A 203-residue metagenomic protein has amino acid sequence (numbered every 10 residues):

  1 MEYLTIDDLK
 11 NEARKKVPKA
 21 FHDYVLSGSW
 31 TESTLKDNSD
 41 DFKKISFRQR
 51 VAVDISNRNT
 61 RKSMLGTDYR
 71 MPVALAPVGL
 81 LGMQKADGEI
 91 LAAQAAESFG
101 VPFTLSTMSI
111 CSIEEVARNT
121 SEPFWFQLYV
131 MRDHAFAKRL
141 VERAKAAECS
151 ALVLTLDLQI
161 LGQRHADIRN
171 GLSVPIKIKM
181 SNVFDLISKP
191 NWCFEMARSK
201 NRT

Functional and structural regions predicted by a protein language model:
M1-T67, G171, P175-T203: An N-cap/entry alpha-helix motif that binds or orients negatively charged groups
P18, L75, A96, L154: Conserved, mostly hydrophobic/aromatic
R61-P72, L81-A93, S109-S121: N-terminal active-site wall of soluble small-molecule enzyme domains
V73-A76, V101-L105, F124-L128, L152: Hydrophobic faces of well-ordered beta-strands that scaffold small-molecule active sites in alpha/beta enzyme cores
A74-A86, F126-A135: Active-site mouth loops of central-metabolism enzymes
A93-Q94, N119, A135-T203: Alpha/beta enzyme core
T107-M108, L156: Short secondary-structure boundary segments
I113, T120-D133, L140: A structural-propensity feature for long, helix-poor, extended segments
